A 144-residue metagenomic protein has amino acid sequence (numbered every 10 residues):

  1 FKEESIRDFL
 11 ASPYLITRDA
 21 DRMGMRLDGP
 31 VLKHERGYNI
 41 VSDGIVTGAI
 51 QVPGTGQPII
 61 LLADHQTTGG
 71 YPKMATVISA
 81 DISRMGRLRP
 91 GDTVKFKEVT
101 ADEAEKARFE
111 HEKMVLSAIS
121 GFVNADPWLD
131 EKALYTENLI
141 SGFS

Functional and structural regions predicted by a protein language model:
F1-S144: Glycine-rich active-site loops that engage anionic ligands at enzyme catalytic sites
